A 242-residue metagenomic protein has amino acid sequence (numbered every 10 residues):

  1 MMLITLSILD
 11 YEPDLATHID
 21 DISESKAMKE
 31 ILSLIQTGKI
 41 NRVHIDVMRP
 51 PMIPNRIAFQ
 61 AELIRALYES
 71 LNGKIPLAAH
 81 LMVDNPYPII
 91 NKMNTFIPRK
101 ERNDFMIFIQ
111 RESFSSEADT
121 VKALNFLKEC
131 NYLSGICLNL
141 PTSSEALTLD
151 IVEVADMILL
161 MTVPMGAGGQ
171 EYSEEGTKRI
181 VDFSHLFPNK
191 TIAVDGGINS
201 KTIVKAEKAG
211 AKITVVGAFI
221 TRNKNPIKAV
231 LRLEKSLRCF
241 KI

Functional and structural regions predicted by a protein language model:
M1-F105, F114-E117, F126, S134 (+7 more regions): Conserved N-terminal beta1-alpha1 strand-loop-helix module at the mouth
T5, A78, F108, G135-C137 (+2 more regions): Structural detector of well-ordered beta-strand residues that form the stable sheet scaffold of enzyme domains
I45-D46, M93, I158, F183 (+4 more regions): Conserved, mostly hydrophobic/aromatic
V47, R111, L138-L140, T162 (+2 more regions): Short secondary-structure boundary segments
N103-I109, G135-I136, M157-M161, K212-A218: Short hydrophobic/aromatic-enriched beta-strand-loop microsegments
E129-I136, D150, V154, R179-I192: Post-transcriptional modification and biogenesis factors for structured RNAs of the translation apparatus
T142, D156-T177: Active-site rim beta-loop-alpha module in soluble metabolic enzymes
G197-A209: Acidic, divalent-metal-coordinating active-site segment for phosphoryl/phosphodiester hydrolysis, typified by short
